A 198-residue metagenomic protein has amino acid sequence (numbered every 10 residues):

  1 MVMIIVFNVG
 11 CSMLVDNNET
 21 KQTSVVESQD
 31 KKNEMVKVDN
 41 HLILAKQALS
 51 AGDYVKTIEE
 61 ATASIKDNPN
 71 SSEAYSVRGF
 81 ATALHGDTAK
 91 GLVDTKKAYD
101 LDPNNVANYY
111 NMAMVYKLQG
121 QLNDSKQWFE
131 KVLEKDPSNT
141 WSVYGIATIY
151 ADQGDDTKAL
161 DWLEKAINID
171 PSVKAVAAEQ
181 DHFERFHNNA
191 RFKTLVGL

Functional and structural regions predicted by a protein language model:
L14-D30, N168-L198: Terminal, low-structured helical/coil segments at or just beyond the last alpha-helical repeat
E34-E73, V77-F80, L84: Alpha-helical segment of the N-proximal tetratricopeptide repeat
S50-E60, L84-K97, Q119-K131, G154-W162 (+1 more regions): Structural signature of tandem alpha-helical TPR/SEL1-like repeats, specifically the intra-repeat loop/turn
D67, L101, K135, I169-D170: Structural marker of alpha-solenoid helical repeat scaffolds
V77, N111, G145, E179-Q180: Canonical tetratricopeptide repeat
